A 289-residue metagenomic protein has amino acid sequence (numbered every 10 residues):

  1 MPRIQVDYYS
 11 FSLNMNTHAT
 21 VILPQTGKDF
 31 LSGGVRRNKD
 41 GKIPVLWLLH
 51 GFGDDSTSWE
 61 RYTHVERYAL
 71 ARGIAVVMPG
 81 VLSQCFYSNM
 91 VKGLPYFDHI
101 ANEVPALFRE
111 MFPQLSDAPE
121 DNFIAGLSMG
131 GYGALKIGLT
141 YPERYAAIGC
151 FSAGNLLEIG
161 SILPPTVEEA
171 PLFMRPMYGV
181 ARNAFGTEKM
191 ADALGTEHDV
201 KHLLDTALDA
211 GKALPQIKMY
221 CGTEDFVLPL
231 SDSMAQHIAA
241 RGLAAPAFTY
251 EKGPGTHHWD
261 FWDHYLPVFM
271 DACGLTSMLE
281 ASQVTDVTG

Functional and structural regions predicted by a protein language model:
M1-G289: Non-catalytic cap/lid and distal C-terminal segments of serine-dependent acyl enzymes
